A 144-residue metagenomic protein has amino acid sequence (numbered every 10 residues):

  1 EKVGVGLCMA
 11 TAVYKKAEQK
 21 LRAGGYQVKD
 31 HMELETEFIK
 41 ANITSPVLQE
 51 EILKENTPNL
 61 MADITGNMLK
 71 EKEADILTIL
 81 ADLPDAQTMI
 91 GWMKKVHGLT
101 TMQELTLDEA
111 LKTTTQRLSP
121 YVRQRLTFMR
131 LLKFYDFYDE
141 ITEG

Functional and structural regions predicted by a protein language model:
E1-K16: A conserved active-site cap/scaffold subdomain adjacent to cofactor or substrate pockets
L21-G144: C-terminal charged capping/lid subdomain of soluble metabolic enzymes
